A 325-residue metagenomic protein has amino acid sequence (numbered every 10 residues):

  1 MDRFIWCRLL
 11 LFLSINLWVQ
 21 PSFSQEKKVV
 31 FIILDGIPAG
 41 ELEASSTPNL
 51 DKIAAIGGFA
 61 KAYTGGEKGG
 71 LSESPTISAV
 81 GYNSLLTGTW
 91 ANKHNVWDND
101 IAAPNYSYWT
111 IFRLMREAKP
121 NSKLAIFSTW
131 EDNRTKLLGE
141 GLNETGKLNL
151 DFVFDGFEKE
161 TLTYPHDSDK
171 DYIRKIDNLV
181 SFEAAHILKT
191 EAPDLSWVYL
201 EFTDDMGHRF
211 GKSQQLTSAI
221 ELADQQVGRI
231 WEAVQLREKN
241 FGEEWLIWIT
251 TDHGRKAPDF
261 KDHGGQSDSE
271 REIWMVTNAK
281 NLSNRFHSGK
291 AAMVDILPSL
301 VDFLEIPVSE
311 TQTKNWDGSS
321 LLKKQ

Functional and structural regions predicted by a protein language model:
M1-E26: Bacterial Sec-dependent N-terminal signal peptides
V29-I33, G40, A60-Y63, S84-L86 (+5 more regions): Structural recognition of the beta-strand scaffold that forms the well-ordered cores of secreted hydrolase catalytic
F31, N49, L222-H263, L300: Metal-dependent active-site segment of extracytoplasmic phospho-/sulfohydrolases and closely related
G40-I77, A125: Short, structured active-site-proximal loop/turn typified by the sulfatase FGly-forming signature C/S-X-P-X-R
V80-Y82, L86-N92, G264-P307, L322: Substrate-binding rim/cap in mid-to-C-terminal beta-strand-loop elements of soluble/periplasmic
N92, V96-W97, A103-S168: Catalytic-site neighborhoods of secreted/periplasmic enzymes that process anionic sulfate/phosphate groups
G139-L142, D155-G156, F182-R229: Active-site His/acidic residue clusters
E305-Q325: Polar, surface-exposed loop/tail segments that function as active-site lids or cofactor/substrate-recognition elements
